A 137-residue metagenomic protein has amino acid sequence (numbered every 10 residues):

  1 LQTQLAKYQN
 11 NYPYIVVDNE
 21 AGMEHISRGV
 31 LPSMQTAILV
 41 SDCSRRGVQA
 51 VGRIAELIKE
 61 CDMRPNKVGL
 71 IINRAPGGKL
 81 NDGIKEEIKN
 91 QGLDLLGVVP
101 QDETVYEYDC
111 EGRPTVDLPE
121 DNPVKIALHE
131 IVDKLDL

Functional and structural regions predicted by a protein language model:
L1-V98, E107: Conserved catalytic-core segment of NTP-binding enzymes
N81, D121-L128: Generic structural signal for well-ordered, non-membrane alpha-helical segments in soluble metabolic enzymes
Q101: Active-site donor-binding loop signature of nucleotide-sugar glycosyltransferases
E111-N122: C-terminal boundary of histidine-terminating zinc-finger modules
A127-L137: C-terminal alpha-helix
